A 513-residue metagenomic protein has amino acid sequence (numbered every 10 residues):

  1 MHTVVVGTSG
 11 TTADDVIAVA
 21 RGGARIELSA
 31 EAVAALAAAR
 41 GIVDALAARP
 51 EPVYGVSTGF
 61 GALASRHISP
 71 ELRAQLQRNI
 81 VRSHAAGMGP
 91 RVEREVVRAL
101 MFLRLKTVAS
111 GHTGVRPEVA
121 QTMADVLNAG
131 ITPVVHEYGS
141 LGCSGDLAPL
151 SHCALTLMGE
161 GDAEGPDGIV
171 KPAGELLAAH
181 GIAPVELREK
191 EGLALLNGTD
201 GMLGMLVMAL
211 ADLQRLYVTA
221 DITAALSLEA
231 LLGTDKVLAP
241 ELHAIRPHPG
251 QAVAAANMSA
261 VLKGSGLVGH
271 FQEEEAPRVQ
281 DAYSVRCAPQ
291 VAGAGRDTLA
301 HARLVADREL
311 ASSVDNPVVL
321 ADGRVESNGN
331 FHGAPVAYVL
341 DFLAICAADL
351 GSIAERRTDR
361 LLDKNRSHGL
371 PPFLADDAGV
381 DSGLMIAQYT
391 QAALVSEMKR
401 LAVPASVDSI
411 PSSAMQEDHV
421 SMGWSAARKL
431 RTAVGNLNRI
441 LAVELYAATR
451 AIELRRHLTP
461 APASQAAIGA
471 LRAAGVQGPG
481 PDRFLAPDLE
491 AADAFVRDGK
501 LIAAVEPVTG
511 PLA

Functional and structural regions predicted by a protein language model:
M1-A24, L28-A35, A39-A47, S69 (+2 more regions): C-terminal auxiliary extensions adjacent to catalytic cores
M1-V19, G23-P50, P70, Q77-V135 (+1 more regions): Glycine-rich, flexible loop motifs
A48-P52, G130-H136, L150, P172 (+2 more regions): Hydrophobic alpha-helical context, especially transmembrane and signal-peptide helices
Y54-I68, L72-L76, S83-K106, V134-M158 (+2 more regions): FAD-binding core of FAD-dependent oxidoreductases, characterized by glycine-rich FAD pyrophosphate-binding loops
S110-N128, T132, C143-L147, D167-R188: Well-ordered mid-protein domain cores that form the structural environment of catalytic cofactors
A120, A124, S144-L150, Y217 (+3 more regions): Hydrophobic, well-ordered secondary-structure segments
